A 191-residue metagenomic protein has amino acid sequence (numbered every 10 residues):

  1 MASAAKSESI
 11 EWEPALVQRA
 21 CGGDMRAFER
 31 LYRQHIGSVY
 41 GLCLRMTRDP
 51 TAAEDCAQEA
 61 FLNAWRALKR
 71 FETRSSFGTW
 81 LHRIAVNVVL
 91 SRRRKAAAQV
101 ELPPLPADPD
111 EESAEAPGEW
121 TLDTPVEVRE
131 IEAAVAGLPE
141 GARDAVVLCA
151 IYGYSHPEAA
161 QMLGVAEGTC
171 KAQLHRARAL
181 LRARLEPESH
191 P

Functional and structural regions predicted by a protein language model:
A2-I10, S91, Q99-V128, S155: Internal acidic/polar
S3-K6, C21-R30, Y40-E59, E167 (+1 more regions): Short, charged helix-capping/linker segments at alpha-helix termini
C21-G22, R45-P50, E59-S76, R94-A97: Sigma70-family region 2
Y32-P50, A67, V135, L180 (+1 more regions): Amphipathic, Lys/Arg- and hydrophobic-enriched alpha-helical face
G41, D55-L62, S75-N87: Structural recognition of an alpha-helix C-terminal capping motif at a helix-to-coil junction
R66-T73, R83-P104, T124: Arg/Lys-rich amphipathic alpha helix in sigma70-family domain 2
E72, R94-A97, R143, R178-P191: Short, Lys/Arg-enriched C-terminal cap helix and immediately downstream tail that follows
R129, A133-D144, L148, Y152-T169: Helix-turn-helix DNA-binding module
